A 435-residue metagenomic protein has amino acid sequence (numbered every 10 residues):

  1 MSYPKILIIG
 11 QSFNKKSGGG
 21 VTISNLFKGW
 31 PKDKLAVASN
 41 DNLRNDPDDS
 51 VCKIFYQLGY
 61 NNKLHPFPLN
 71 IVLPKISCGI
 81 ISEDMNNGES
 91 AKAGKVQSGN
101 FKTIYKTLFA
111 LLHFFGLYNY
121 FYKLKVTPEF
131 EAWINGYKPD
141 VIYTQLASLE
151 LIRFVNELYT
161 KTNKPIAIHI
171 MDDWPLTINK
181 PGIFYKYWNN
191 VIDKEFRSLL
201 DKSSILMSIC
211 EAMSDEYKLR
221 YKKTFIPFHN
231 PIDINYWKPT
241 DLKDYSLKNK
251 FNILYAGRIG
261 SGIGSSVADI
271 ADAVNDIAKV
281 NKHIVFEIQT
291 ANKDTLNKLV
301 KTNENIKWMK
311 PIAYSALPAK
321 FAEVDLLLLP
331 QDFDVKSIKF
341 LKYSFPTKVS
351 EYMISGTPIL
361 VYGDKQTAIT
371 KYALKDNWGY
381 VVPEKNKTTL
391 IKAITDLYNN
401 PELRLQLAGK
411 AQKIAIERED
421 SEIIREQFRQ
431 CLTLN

Functional and structural regions predicted by a protein language model:
M1-N87, F225, D233, V274-K279: N-terminal subdomain of nucleotide-sugar transferases
L26, A132, E150-R153, E157-K161 (+2 more regions): Membrane-proximal helix-turn-helix segments that form the acceptor-binding/catalytic region of lipid-linked
A212, N230-P231: Carbohydrate-associated surface elements
S246-G264, A271: Conserved donor-binding/catalytic core segment of Leloir-type glycosyltransferases
G262-S265, S315-A319, L327-M353, I359-K371: Nucleotide-sugar-dependent
N281, T290, T295-D325: Nucleotide-activated donor-binding/catalytic signature segment of Leloir-type glycosyltransferases, i.e., the conserved
D364-A393: Change "using UDP/GDP/dTDP sugars" to "using nucleotide sugars
K385, T389, P401-L432: A charged, aromatic-enriched C-terminal amphipathic alpha-helix characteristic of glycosyltransferases across folds
